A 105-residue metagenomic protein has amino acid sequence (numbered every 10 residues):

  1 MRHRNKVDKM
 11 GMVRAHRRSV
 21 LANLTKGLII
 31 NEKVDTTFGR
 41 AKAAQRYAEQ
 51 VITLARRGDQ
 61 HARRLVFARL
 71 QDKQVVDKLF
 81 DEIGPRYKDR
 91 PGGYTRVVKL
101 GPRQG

Functional and structural regions predicted by a protein language model:
M1-S19, N23-G105: Structured, basic alpha/beta domains of bacterial-type, RNA-associated proteins
